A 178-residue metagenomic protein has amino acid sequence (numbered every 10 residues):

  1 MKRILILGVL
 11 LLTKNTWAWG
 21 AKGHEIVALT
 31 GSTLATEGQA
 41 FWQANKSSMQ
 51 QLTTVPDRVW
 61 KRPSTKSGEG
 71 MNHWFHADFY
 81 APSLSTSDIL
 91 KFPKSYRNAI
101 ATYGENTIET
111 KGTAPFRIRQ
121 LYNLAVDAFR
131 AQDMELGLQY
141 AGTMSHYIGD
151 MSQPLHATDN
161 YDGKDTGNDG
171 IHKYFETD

Functional and structural regions predicted by a protein language model:
M1-L7: Sec-dependent signal peptide recognition, specifically the positively charged N-region followed immediately by
L7-G8, W17: Generic alpha-helical structural signal
L10-L11, S32: Short, linear, compositionally biased motifs with a strong N-terminal bias
T13-N15: N-terminal signal peptide c-region/cleavage motif recognized by signal peptidases
W17-T143, P154-D178: N-terminal, motif-rich segments that launch catalysis or mediate targeting to/interaction with membranes, typified by
S145-I148: Functional cores that coordinate and move charged inorganic groups
M151: Active-site microenvironments of hydrolase-like enzyme catalytic domains
